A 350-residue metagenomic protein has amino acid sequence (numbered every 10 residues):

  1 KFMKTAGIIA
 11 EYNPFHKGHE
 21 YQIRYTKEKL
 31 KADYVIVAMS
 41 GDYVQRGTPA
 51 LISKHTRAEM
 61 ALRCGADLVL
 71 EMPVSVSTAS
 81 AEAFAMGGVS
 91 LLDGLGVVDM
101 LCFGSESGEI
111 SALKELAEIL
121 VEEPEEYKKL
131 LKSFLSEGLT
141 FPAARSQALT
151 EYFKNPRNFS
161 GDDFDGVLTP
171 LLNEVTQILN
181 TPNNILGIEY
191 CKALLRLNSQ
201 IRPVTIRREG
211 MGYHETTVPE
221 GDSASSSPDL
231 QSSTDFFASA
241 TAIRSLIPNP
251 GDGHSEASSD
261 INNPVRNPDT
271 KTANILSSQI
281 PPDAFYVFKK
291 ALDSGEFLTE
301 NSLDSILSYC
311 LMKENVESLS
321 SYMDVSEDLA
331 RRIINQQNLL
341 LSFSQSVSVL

Functional and structural regions predicted by a protein language model:
K1-K4, S255: Short, Lys/Arg-enriched, disordered terminal segments
M3-R57: N-terminal catalytic cores of NTP/NDP-binding nucleotidyl/phosphoryl-transfer enzymes
K27-E28, L62, D93-G94: Non-catalytic positions within long, well-ordered alpha-helices that form the structural scaffold/packing of enzyme
D33, D67, D99: Receiver (REC) domain switch/active-site residues of two-component response regulators
T56-M60, Y190: Short, solvent-exposed amphipathic alpha-helices that sit in or adjacent to ligand/effector-binding or catalytic
R63-P73: A glycine-rich helix N-cap at a beta->alpha junction
E71-L350: Active-site cores that bind ATP or allylic diphosphates and position pyrophosphate for catalysis
